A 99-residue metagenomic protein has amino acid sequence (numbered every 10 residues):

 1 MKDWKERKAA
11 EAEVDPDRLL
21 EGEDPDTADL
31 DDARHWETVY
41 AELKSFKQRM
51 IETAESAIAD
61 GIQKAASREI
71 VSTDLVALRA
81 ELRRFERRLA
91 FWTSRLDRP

Functional and structural regions predicted by a protein language model:
M1-L19, D24: Extended, charged low-complexity scaffolding/tethering segments
R7-A9, L30, I51: Short, intrinsically disordered, low-complexity terminal segments
A10-V14, S56, L96: Compositionally biased intrinsically disordered low-complexity regions
L19-R49: Short, charge/polar-rich alpha-helical segments
Y40, K44-G61, F85, L89-W92: Non-transmembrane amphipathic alpha-helical segments
M50-L75, R79: Extended alpha-helical coiled-coil "stalk/arm" regions that act as elongated linkers or oligomerization scaffolds
T73-P99: Amphipathic alpha-helical coiled-coil segments
